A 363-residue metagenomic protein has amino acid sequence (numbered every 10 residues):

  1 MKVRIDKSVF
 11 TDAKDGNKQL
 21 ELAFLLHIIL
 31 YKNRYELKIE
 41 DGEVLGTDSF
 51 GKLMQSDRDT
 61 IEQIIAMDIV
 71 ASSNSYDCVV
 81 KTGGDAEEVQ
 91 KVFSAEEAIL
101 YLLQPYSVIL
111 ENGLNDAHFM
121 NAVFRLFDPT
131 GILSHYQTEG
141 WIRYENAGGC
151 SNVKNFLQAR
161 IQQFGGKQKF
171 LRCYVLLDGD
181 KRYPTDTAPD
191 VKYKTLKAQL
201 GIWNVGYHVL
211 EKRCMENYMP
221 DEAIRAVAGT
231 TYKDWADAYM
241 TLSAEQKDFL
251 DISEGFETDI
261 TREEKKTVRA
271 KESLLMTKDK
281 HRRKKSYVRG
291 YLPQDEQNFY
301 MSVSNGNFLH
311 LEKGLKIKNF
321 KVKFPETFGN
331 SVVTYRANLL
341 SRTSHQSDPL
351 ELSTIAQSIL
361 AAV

Functional and structural regions predicted by a protein language model:
M1-E88: N-terminal extension/subdomain marker
M1-F10, Q346-S358, A362: Conserved small-residue
L26-E43, A86-Y106, L352, A361-V363: Short, charged N-terminal helix-start/capping segments
E40, M54, T343, E351-L352: Intrinsically disordered, low-complexity basic segments at termini and long loops, enriched in Pro/Gly and/or Arg/Ser
D41-E43, T47, A270-Q346: C-terminal structured domain segments
I65-K181: RecA-like P-loop NTPase motor core
I132-L242: Glycine- and acidic-residue-rich phosphate-binding/metal-coordinating active-site segment common to enzymes that handle
V191-H310: Activity-critical C-terminal alpha-helical subdomain
